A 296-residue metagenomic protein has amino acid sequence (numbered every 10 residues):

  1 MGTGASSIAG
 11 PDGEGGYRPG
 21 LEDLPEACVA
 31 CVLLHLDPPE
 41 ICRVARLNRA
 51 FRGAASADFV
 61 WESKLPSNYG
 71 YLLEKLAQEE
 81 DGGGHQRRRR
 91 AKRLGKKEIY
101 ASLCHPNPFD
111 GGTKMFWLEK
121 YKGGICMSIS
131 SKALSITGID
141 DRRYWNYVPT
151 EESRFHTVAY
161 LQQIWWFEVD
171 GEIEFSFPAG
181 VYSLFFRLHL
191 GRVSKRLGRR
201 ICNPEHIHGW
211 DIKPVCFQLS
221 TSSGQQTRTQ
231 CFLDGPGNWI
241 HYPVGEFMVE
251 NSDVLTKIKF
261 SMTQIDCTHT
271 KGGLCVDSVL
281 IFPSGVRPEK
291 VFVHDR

Functional and structural regions predicted by a protein language model:
M1-L34: CRL adaptor-proximal regions
A5, D23, C31, R49 (+2 more regions): Plant-skewed but cross-kingdom recognition/interaction modules and surfaces
Y17-R18, D37, E172, Q230: Residues at structural and domain junctions
R18, A30-C31, H35-D37, I41-A45 (+1 more regions): Basic, Lys/Arg-rich alpha-helical nucleic-acid-recognition elements, primarily the DNA-binding modules of transcription
